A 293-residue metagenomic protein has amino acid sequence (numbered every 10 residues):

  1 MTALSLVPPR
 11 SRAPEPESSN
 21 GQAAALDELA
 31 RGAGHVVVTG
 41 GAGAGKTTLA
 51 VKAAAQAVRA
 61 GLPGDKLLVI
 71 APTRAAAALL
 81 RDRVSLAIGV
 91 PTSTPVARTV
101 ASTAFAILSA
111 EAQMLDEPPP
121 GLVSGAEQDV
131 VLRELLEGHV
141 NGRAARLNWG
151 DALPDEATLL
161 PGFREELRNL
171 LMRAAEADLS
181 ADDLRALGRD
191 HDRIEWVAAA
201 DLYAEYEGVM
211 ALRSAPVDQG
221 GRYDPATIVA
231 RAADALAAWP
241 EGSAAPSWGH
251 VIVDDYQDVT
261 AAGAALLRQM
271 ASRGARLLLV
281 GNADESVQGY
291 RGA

Functional and structural regions predicted by a protein language model:
M1-P118, L122: P-loop NTPase Walker
T2-A42, T48-L49, D151-I252, A261-L266 (+1 more regions): Accessory N-terminal region flanking or inserted into the helicase ATPase core in nucleic-acid motor proteins
A44, H250, Q257-A293: Conserved helicase motor core of SF1/SF2 NTP-dependent helicases
A55-R59, D82-L86, D234-A237, A265-S272: Short, well-ordered alpha-helices that flank and scaffold nucleotide-derived cofactor binding pockets
L62-K66, A87-P95, E111-S124, L136-E156 (+3 more regions): Short, polar/flexible loop-turn hinges at active-site or ligand-entry regions and domain interfaces
P72, A230, N282: Cofactor-binding loop segments of dinucleotide-utilizing enzymes, especially the Rossmann-like FAD- and NAD(P)+-binding
R74, A101-S102, A126, A226 (+1 more regions): Alpha-helix N-cap/helix-start capping motif
V96-I107, H250-D258, V280: Conserved helicase core region in the C-terminal RecA-like lobe
